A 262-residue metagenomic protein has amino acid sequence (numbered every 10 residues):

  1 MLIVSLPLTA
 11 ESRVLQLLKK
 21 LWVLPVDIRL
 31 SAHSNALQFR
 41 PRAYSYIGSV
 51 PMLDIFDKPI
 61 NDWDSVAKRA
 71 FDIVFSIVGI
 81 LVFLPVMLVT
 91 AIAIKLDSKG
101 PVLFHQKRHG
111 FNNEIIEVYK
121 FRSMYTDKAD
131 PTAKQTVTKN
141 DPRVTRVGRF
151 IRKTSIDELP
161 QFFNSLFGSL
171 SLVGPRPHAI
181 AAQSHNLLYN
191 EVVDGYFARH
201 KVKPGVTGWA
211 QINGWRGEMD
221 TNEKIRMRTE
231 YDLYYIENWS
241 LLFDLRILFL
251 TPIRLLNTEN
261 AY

Functional and structural regions predicted by a protein language model:
M1-L84, Y262: N-terminal hydrophobic signal-anchor/signal peptide
Q16-K19, V23, R69, I73-S76 (+7 more regions): Generic recognition of well-ordered alpha-helical segments within structured catalytic/regulatory domains
N35-A36, P41-G48, F104-R143, A179-I180 (+1 more regions): Short, glycine-rich, amphipathic interfacial segments at transmembrane boundaries or analogous
D64-K128, N164-L170, S240-Y262: A hydrophobic, helix-centered structural microdomain
T90, I115-V118, D130-A133, L159-F163 (+3 more regions): Extended hydrophobic-aromatic, low-complexity segments
V137-K203, I247-T251, L255: A short, structured surface patch at a secondary-structure boundary
F167, V193-Y262: C-terminal terminal-structure detector
